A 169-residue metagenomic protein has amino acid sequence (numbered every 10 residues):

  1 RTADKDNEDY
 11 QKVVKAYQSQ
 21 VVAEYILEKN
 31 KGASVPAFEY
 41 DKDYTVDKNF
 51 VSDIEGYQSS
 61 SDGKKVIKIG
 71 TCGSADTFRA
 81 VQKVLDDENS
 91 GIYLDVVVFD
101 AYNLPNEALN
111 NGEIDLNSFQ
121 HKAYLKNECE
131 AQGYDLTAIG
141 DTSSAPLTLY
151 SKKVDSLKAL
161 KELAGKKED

Functional and structural regions predicted by a protein language model:
R1-D4, K42-V51, I139-S151: Periplasmic-binding protein-like
K5-A16, E162-K167: Short amphipathic alpha-helical coupling segments at ligand-binding clamshell hinges and other catalytic/signaling
Y10, V14, A23, F78-Q82 (+3 more regions): Extracytoplasmic/secreted envelope proteins and their assembly/folding machinery, especially bacterial periplasmic
A16-E39: Periplasmic-binding protein-like
Y44-K68, L85-D86, L157-K167: Immediate post-signal peptide segment of exported/extracytoplasmic ligand-binding proteins
T71-F99, N103-L104, A108: Short, polar/charged alpha-helical segment
C72-A75, D100-Y102, G112-N127: Beta->alpha turn/N-cap motifs
D135, I139-D169: A conserved helix-loop-strand patch within extracytoplasmic ligand-binding domains of the periplasmic binding
